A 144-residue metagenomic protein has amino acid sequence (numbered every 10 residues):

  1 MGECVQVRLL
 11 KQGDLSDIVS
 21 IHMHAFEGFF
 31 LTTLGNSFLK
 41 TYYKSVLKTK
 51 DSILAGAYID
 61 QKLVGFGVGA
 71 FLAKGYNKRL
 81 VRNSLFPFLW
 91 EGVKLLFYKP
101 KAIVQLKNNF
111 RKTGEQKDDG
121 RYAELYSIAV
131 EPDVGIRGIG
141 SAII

Functional and structural regions predicted by a protein language model:
C4-S20, F71: A short beta-loop-alpha structural element at the N-terminal edge of CoA-dependent acyl/N-acetyltransferase catalytic
L10, I128-V130: Hydrophobic adenine-recognition pocket in adenosine-nucleotide-binding enzymes
S20-L34, V46, K74-Y76: Helix-loop element at the rim of GNAT/NAT acetyltransferase active sites that forms part of the acceptor-substrate
L34-L54, V68, T113-G114: Active-site rim helix/loop that mediates acceptor-substrate recognition in acyltransferases
K44-G56, F71-R79, E124: A short helix-loop-beta-strand connector motif used in the catalytic cores of GNAT acetyltransferases and, in some
S52-G67, N83, E131: Conserved beta-hairpin
K74-A123, S127: Conserved acyl-donor/pantetheine-binding loop and adjacent beta-alpha core of acyl/acetyltransferases and related
S127, I136-I144: Conserved acetyl-CoA-binding loop-helix of GNAT-fold acetyltransferases
